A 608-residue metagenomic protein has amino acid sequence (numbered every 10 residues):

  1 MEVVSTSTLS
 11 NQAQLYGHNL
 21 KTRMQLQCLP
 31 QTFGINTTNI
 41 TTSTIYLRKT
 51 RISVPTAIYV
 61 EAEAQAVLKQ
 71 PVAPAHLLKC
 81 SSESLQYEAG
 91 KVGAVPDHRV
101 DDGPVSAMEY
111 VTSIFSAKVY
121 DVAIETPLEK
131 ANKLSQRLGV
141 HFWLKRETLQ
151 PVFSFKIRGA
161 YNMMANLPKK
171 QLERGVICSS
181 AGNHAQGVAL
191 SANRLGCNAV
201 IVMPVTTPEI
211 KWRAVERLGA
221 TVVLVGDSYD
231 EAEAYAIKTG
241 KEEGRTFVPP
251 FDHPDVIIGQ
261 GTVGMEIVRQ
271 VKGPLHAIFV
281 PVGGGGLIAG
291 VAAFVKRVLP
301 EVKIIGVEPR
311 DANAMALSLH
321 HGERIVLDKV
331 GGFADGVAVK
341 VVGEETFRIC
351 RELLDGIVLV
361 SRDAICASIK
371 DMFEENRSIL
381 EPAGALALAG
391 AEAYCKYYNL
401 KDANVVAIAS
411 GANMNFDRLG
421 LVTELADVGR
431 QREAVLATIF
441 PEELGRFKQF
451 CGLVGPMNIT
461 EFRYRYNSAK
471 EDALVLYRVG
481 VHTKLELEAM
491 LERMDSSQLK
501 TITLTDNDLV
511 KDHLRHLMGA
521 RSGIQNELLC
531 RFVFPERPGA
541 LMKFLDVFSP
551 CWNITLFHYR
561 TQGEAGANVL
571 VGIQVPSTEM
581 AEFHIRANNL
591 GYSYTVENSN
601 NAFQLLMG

Functional and structural regions predicted by a protein language model:
E2-G608: PLP-dependent amino-acid enzyme catalytic core
